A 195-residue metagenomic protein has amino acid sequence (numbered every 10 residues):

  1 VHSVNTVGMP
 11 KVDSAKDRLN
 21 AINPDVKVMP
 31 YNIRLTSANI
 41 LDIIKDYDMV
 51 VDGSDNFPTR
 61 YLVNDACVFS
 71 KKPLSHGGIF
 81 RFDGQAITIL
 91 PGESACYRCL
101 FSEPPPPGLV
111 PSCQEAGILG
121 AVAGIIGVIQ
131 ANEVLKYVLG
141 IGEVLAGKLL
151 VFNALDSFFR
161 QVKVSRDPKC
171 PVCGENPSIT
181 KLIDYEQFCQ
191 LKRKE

Functional and structural regions predicted by a protein language model:
V1-E195: Adenine nucleotide-associated cytosolic modules
